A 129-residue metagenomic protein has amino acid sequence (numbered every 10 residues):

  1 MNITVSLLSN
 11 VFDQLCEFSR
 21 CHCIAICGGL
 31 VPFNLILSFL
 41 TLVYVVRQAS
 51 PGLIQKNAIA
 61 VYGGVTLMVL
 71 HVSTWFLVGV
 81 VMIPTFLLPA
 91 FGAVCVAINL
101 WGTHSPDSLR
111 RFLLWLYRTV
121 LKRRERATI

Functional and structural regions predicted by a protein language model:
M1-V46: Membrane-helix boundary elements
L37, L67-L70, C95-I98: Membrane-embedded alpha-helical transmembrane segments of multi-pass integral membrane proteins
R47-I54: Membrane-interface helix-boundary motifs at transmembrane edges
I59-W75: A generic, lipid-embedded transmembrane alpha helix
G63-G64, L88-I98: Alpha-helical transmembrane segments and their membrane-interface exit regions
L77-F91: Non-cytosolic membrane-interface motifs at loop->transmembrane helix junctions
A93-L114: C-terminal halves and exits of single transmembrane alpha-helices
L109-I129: Short, highly charged, low-complexity non-transmembrane loops/tails of multi-pass membrane proteins
